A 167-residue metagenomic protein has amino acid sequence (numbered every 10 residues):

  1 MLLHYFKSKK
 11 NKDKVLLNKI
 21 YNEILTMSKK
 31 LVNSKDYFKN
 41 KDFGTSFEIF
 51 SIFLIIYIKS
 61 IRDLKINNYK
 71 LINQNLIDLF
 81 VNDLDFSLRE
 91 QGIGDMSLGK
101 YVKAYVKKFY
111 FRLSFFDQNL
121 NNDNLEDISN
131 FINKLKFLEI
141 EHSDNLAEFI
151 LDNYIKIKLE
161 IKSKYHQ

Functional and structural regions predicted by a protein language model:
M1-I52, I56-Q167: Surface/interface-facing alpha-helical segments and adjacent flexible terminal/loop regions used for partner/assembly
